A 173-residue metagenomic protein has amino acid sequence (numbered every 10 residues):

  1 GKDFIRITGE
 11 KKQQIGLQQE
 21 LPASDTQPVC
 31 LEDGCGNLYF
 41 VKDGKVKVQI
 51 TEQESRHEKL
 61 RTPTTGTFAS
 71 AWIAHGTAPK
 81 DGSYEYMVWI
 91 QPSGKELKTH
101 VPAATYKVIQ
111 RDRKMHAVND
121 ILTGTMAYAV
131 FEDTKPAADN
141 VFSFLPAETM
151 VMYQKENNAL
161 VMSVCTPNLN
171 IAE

Functional and structural regions predicted by a protein language model:
G1-I5, Y86: Conserved catalytic-core segments centered on acid/base and nucleophilic motifs
K2, K11-K12, K42-K47, K59 (+6 more regions): Context-gated lysine
F4-W72, A138-F144: Trp/Gly-enriched beta-strand surface patches
P28, N37-L38, S83-E85, V161: Beta-sheet entry/capping signal
A71-T77, M150-V151: Beta-strand-rich interaction surfaces with strong enrichment in secreted/lumenal proteins
P79-I90: Short Pro-Gly-centered flexible turn/kink motifs
W89-E173: Non-catalytic terminal regions with compositionally biased, polar/charged low complexity
